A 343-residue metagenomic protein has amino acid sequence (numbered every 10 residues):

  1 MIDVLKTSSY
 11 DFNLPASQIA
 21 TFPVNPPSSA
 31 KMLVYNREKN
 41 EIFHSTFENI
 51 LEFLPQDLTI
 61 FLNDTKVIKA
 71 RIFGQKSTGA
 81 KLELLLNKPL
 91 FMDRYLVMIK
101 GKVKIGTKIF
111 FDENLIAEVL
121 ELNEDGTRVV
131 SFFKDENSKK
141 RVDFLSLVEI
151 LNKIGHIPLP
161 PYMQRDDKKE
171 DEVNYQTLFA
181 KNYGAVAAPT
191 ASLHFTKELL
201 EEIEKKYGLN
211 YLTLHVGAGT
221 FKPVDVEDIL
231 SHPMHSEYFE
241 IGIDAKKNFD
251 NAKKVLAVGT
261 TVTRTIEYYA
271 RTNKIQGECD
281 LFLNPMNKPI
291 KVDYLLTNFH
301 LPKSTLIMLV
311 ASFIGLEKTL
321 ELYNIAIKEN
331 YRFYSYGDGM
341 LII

Functional and structural regions predicted by a protein language model:
M1-I343: Surface-exposed, charge/polar-rich loops and edge strands
